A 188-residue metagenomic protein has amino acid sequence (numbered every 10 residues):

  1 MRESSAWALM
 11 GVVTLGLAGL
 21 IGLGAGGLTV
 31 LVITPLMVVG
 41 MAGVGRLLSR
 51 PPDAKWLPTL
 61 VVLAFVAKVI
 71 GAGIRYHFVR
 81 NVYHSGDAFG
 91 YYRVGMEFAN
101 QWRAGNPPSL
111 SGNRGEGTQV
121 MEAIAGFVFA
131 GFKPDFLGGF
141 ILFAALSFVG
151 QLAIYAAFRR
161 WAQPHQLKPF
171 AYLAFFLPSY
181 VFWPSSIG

Functional and structural regions predicted by a protein language model:
R2-G71: Start-transfer (signal-anchor) and selected internal transmembrane alpha helices of multi-pass inner/ER membrane
G11-I21, I124-G126, F175-S179: Hydrophobic, membrane-inserted alpha-helices
G45-R50, R75-R80, A125, F129 (+3 more regions): Membrane-water interface at transmembrane helix exits
D53-L57, D135-L137, Q163-P169: Membrane-helix interface segments
L57-P107: Extracytoplasmic loop-helix module adjacent to an early transmembrane segment
D87-P134: Short hydrophobic/aromatic helix or loop-helix immediately within or flanking a transmembrane segment in polytopic
I141-A162: Transmembrane-helix motifs of polytopic, lipid-linked glycan transferases
A144, Q166-S186: Membrane-embedded helix bundles of polyisoprenyl
